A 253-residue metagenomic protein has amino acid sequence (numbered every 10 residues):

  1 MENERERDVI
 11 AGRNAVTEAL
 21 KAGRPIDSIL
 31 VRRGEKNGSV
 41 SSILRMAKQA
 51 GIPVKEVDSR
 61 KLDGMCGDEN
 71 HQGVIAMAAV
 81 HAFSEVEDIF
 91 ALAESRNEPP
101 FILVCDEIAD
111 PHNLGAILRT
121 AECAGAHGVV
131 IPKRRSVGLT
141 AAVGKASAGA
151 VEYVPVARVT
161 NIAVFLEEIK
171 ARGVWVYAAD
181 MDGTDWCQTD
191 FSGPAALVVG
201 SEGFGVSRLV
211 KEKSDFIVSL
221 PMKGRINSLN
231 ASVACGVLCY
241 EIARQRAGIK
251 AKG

Functional and structural regions predicted by a protein language model:
M1-L92: N-terminal positively charged helical leader segments and presequences
T17, A22, C123, G144-A150 (+1 more regions): Structured adenosyl-cofactor binding patch, chiefly the S-adenosyl-L-methionine
E18-P25, P53, A91-W186: RNA substrate-binding interface of SAM-dependent RNA methyltransferases
K48, L166-K170, A243: Surface-exposed amphipathic alpha-helices with a cationic face
D58, A79, D106, P132-K133 (+5 more regions): Short beta->alpha connector loops at strand-helix junctions that form conserved, small/polar/Pro-enriched
H112-A116, V206, C235: Short glycine/serine/threonine-rich phosphate/pyrophosphate-binding segments that cradle anionic phosphate groups
Y177-N230: Active-site/ligand-binding-proximal alpha/beta "capping" segment
